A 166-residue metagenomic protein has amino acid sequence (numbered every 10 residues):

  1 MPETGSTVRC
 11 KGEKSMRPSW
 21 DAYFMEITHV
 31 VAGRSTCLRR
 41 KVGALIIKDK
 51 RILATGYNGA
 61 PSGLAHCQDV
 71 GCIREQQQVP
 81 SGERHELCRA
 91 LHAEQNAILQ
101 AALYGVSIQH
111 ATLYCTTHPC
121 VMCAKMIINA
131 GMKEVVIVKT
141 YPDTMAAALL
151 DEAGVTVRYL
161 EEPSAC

Functional and structural regions predicted by a protein language model:
M1-C166: Zinc-dependent deaminase catalytic domain
